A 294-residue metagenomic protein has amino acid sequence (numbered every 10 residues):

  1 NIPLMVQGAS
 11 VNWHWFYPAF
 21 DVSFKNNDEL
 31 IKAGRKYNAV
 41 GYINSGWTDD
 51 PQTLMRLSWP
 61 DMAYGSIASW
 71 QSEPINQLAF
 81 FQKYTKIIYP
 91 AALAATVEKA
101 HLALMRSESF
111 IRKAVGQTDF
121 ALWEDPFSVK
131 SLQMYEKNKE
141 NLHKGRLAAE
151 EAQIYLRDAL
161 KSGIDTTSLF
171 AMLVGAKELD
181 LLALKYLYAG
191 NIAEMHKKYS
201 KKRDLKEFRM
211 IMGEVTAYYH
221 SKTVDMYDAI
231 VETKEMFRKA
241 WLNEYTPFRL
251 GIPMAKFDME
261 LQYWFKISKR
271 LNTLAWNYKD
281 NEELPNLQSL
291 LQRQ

Functional and structural regions predicted by a protein language model:
N1-Q294: Substrate-binding groove of N-acetylhexosamine-processing glycoside hydrolases
